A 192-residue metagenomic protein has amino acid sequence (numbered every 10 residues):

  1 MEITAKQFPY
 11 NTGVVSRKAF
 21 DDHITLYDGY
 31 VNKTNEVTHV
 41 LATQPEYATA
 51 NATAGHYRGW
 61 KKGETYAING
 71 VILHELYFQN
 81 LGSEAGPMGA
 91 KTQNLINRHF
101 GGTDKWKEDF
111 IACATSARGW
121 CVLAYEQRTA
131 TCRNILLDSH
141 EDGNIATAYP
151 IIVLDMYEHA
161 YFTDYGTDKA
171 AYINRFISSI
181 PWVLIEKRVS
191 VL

Functional and structural regions predicted by a protein language model:
M1-L192: Feature for soluble, non-membrane regions of globular proteins
